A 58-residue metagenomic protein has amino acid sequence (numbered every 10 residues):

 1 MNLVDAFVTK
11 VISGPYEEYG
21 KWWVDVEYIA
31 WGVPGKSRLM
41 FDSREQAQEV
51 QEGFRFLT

Functional and structural regions predicted by a protein language model:
M1-N2: Short aromatic-glycine motifs in intrinsically disordered, low-complexity regions
A6-E17: Short amphipathic beta-strand and strand-loop transition segments with alternating hydrophobic
P15-P34: Short aromatic-glycine-(Arg/Gly/Cys) micro-motifs in beta-strand/loop hairpins
G35-L39: Short beta-strand segments
M40-T58: A short, charged, amphipathic alpha-helix used as a generic interaction element across diverse proteins
